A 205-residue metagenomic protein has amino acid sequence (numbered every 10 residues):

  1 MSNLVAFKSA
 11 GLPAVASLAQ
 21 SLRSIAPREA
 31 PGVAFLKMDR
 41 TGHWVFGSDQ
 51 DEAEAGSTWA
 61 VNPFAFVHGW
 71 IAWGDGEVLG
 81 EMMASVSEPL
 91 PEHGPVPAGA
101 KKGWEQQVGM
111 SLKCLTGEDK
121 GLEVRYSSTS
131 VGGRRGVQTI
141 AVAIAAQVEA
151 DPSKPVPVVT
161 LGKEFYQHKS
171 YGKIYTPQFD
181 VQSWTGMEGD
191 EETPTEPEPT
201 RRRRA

Functional and structural regions predicted by a protein language model:
M1-L122, K169-E191: OB-fold ssDNA-binding interfaces and closely related basic DNA-contact patches used across DNA replication/repair
S2-N3, F7, T195-A205: Interfaces that engage single-stranded nucleic acids at replication/repair/recombination sites
I25, S127, R203-A205: Small/flexible residues
S87-E92, V137-T139, P157-T160: A short linear-motif detector with a strong N-terminal bias
M110-L112, Y126, I140, V159-L161 (+1 more regions): Generic hydrophobic secondary-structure signal
D119-P152: Acidic, glycine-rich flexible loop segments
D151-K169: Flexible glycine-rich surface loops and low-complexity tracts that mediate binding to linear polymers
